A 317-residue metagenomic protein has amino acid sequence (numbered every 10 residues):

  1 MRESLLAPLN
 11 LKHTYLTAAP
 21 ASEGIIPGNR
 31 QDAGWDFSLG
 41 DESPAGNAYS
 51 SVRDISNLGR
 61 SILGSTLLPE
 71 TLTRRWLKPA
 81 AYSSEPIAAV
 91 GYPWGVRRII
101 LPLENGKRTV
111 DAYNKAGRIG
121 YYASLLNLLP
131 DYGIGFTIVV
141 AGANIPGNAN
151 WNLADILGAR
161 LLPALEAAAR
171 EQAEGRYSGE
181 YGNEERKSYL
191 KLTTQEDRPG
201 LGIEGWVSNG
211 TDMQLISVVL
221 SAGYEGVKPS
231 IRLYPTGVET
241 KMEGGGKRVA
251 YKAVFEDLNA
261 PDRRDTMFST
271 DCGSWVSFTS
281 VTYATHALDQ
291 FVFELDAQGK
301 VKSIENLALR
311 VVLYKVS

Functional and structural regions predicted by a protein language model:
M1-G28: Active-site helix/loop module of the DD-peptidase/beta-lactamase fold, centered on the serine-lysine SxxK catalytic
R2, D36-S317: Catalytic loop of the DD-peptidase/beta-lactamase superfamily, centered on the K-T-G motif and neighboring
L11-T17, A33, K107-V110: Short, mixed-charge, low-aromatic patches
N29-W35: Active-site-adjacent bridging/hinge elements
